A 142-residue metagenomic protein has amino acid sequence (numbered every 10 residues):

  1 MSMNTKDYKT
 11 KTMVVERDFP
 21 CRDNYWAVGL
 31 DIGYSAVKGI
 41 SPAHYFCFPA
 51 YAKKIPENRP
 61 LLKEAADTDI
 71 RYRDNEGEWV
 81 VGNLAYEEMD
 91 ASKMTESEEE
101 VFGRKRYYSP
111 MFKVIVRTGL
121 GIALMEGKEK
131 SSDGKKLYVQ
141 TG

Functional and structural regions predicted by a protein language model:
M1-N4, Y8-K9, L30, G39-I40 (+1 more regions): Generic low-polarity alpha-helical segments
S2-R22, G119-E126: Conserved phosphate-binding catalytic cores of ATP/NTP-utilizing and phosphoryl-transfer enzymes
T12-H44: Gly/Thr-rich phosphate-binding beta-strand-loop-beta motif of the actin/hexokinase/Hsp70
A36-Q140: Conserved phosphate-binding loops in N-terminal lobes of ATP-dependent enzymes of the actin/Hsp70/sugar-kinase
